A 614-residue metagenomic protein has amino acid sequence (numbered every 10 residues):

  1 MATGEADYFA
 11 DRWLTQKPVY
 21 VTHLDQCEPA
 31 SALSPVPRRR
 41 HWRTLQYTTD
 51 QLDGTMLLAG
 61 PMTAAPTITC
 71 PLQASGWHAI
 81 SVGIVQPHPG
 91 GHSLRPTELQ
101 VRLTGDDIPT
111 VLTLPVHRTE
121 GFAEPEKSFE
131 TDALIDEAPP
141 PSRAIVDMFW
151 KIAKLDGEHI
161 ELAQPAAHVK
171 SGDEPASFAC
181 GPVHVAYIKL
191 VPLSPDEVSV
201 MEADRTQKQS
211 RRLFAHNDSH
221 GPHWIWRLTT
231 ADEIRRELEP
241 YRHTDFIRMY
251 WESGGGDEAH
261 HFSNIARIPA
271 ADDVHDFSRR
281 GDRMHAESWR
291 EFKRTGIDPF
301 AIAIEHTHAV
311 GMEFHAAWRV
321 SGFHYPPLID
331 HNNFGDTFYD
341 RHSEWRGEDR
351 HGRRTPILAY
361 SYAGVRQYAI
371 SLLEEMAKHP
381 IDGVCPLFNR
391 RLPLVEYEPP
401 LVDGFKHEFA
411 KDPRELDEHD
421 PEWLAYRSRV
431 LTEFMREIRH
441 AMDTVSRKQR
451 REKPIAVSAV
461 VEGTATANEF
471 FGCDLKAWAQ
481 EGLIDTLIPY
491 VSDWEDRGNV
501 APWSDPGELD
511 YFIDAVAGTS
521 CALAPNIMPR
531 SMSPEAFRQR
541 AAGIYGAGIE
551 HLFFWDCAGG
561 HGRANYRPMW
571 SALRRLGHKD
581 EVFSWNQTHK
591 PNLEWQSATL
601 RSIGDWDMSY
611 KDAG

Functional and structural regions predicted by a protein language model:
M1-P71, D607-A613: Glycan-recognition and processing domains
L72-L99, G614: A short beta-strand element within beta-rich, extracytoplasmic domains of secreted/secretory-pathway proteins
D106-D156: Extracellular carbohydrate recognition and processing domains and analogous Trp-centered ligand-binding platforms
A163-A179: Short beta-strand-plus-loop segments that form exposed binding edges in beta-rich domains
R205-L228, V274-E305, H315-K378, D556: Active-site-adjacent "subsite" loops/lids of carbohydrate-active enzymes
D232-S263, H379-G383, L483-P489, G546-H551: Catalytic domains of carbohydrate-active enzymes, especially glycoside hydrolases
D257-P299, P327-Y360, L392-R429, K579 (+2 more regions): Aromatic- and acidic-residue-enriched carbohydrate-binding clefts of CAZyme catalytic domains
G364, Y368-S520, M532, A536: Active-site neighborhood of glycoside hydrolase catalytic domains
